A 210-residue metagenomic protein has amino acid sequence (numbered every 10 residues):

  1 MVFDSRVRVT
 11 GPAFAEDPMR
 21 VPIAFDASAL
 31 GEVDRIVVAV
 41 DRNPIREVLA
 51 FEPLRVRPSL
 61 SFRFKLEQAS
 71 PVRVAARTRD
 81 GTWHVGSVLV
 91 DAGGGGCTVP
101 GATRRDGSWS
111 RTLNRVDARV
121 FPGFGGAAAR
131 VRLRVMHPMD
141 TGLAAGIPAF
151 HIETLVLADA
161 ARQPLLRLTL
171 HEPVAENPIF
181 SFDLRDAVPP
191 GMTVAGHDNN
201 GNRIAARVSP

Functional and structural regions predicted by a protein language model:
M1-D17, D106-G126: N-terminal edge beta-strand
M19-I23, A127-V131: Structural beta-strand segments of beta-rich domains
V33, A145-E153: Short coil-to-beta strand junction motifs in C2/discoidin
L54-S61, E172-D183: Aromatic sugar-binding surface patches on proteins that engage polysaccharides or sugar-phosphate polymers
E67-P71, A128, A187-G191: Extracellular Ig-like/FN3 beta-sandwich strand-entry sites
T78-G86, H197-A206: Short acidic/polar inter-strand loop motif in beta-rich domains
L89-G95, S209-P210: Short beta-strand edge segments in extracellular beta-sheet folds
R134-I147: Short amphipathic, basic-aromatic surface patches that mediate peripheral association with negatively charged
